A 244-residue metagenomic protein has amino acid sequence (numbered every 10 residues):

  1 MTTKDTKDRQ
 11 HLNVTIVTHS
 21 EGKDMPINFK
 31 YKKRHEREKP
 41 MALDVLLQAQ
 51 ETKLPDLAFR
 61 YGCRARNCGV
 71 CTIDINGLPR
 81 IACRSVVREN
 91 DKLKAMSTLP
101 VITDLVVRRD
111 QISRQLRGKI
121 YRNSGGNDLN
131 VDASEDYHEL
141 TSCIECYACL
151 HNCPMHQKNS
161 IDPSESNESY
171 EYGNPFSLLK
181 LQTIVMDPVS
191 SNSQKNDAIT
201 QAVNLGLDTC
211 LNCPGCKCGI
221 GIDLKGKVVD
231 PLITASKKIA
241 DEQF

Functional and structural regions predicted by a protein language model:
T2-R109, L150, P154, N159: Iron-sulfur-associated redox domains of electron-transfer enzymes in respiratory and anaerobic energy metabolism
P40-T52, M96-F244: Ferredoxin-type iron-sulfur electron-transfer modules in oxidoreductases and energy-metabolism complexes
